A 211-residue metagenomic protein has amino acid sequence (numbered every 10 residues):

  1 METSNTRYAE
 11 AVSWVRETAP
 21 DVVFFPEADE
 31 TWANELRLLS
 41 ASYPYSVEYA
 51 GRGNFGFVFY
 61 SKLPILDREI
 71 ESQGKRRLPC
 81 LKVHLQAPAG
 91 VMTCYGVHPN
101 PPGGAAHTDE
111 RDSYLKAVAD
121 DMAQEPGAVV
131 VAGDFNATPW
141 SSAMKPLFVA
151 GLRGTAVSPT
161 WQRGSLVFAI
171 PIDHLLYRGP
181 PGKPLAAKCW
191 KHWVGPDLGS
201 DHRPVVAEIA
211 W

Functional and structural regions predicted by a protein language model:
E2-W211: Soluble catalytic domains of enzymes that build or remodel membrane lipids, polysaccharides, and related
